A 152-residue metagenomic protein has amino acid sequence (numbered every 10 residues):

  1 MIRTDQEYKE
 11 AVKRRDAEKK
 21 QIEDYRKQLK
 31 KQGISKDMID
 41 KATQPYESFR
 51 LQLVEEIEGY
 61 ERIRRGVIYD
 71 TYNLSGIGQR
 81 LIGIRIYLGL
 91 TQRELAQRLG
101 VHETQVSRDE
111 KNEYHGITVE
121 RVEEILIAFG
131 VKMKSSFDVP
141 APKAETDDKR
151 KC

Functional and structural regions predicted by a protein language model:
M1-L74, P140-C152: N-terminal flexible/basic segments that precede or flank functional cores
I77-R80, R121: N-terminal positioning helix adjacent to the helix-turn-helix/winged-helix DNA-binding module
Q79-E94, K149-R150: Short basic helix-loop element that most often maps to the first helix and adjoining turn of HTH DNA-binding modules
I86, Q97, I127: Alpha-helical residues within the helix-turn-helix
G89-R108: Short alpha-helical DNA-recognition segment
N112-E113, K143: The DNA-recognition helices of helix-turn-helix-type DNA-binding domains
E113-V119: Short, solvent-exposed alpha-helical "recognition" segments
V119-S136: DNA major-groove recognition helix of helix-turn-helix/homeodomain DNA-binding modules
